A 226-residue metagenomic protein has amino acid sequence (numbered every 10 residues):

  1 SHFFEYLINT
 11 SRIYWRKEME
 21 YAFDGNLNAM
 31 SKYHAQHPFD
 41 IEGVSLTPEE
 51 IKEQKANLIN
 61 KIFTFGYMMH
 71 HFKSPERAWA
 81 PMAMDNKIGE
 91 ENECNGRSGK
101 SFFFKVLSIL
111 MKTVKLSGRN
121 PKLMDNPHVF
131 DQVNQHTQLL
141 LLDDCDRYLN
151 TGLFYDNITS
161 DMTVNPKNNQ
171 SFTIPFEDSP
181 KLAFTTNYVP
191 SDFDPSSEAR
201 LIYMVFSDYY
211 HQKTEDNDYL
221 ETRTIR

Functional and structural regions predicted by a protein language model:
S1-N134: P-loop NTPase catalytic core of nucleic-acid-dependent motor ATPases
I88, D146-R147, N187-S191, S207-Q212: Conserved nucleotide-binding/hydrolysis micro-motifs of P-loop NTPases
K112, N150-I174: Conserved catalytic/switch belt of AAA+ P-loop NTPases
H128-Q135, P166-T185: AAA+/SF3 P-loop NTPase mechanochemical coupling elements
H136-T159, S191-E198: Conserved AAA+/SF3 P-loop NTPase catalytic/coupling segment centered on the Walker-B
L139-D143, E177-N187, M204: Structural recognition of the conserved hydrophobic beta-strand(s) that form the central parallel beta-sheet of P-loop
Y155-M162, A183, L201-D208: Signature of the SF2 helicase/ATPase Hel1-core->accessory helical subdomain module
F176-S179, D194-R226: Phosphate-sensing "switch" segment of ASCE/P-loop ATPases
